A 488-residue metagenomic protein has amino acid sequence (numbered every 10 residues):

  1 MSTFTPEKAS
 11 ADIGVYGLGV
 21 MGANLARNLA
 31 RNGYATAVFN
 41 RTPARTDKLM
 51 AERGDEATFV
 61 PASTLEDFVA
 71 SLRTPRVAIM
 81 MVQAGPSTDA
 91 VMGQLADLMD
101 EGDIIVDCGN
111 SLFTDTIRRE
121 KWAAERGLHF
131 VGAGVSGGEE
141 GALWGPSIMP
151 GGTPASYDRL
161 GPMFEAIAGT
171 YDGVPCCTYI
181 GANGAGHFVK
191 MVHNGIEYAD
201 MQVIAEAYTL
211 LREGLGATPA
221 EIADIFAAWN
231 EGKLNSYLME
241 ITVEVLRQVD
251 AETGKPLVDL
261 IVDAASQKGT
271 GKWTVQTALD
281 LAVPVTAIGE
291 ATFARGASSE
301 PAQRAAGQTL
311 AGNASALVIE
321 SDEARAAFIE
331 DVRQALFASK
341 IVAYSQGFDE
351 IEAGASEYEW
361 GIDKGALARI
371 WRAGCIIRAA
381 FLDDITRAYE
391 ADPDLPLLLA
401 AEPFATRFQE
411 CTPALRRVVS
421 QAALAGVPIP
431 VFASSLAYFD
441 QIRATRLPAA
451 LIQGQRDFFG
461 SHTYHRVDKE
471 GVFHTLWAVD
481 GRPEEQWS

Functional and structural regions predicted by a protein language model:
S2-A70, T74-R76, M99-G102, E139-A142: NAD(P)+-binding Rossmann beta1-loop-alpha1 motif at the extreme N-terminus of oxidoreductases
I13, T88-M92, V106, L112-A223 (+3 more regions): Rossmann-fold dinucleotide-binding core
V60-D67, A84-M92: Glycine-rich, highly charged phosphate/nucleotide-binding loops
H187, R212, A217, D224 (+2 more regions): Interdomain hinge/lid region at the active-site interface of Rossmann-like NAD(P)-dependent oxidoreductases
A355-Y389: Small-residue-rich helix-loop
Q409, R417-S488: C-terminal amphipathic alpha-helical interaction region
